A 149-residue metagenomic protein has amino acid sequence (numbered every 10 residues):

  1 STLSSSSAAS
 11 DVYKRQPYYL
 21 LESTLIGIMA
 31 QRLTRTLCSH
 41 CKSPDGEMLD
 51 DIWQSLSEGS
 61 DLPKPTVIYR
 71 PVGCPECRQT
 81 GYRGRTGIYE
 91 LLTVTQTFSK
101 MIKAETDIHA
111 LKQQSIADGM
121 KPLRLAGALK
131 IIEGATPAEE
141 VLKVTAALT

Functional and structural regions predicted by a protein language model:
S1-L3: Short, well-ordered junction/capping motifs at the entry into regular secondary structure
S7-T149: Short, flexible helix-loop junctions that flank or precede catalytic/ligand sites
